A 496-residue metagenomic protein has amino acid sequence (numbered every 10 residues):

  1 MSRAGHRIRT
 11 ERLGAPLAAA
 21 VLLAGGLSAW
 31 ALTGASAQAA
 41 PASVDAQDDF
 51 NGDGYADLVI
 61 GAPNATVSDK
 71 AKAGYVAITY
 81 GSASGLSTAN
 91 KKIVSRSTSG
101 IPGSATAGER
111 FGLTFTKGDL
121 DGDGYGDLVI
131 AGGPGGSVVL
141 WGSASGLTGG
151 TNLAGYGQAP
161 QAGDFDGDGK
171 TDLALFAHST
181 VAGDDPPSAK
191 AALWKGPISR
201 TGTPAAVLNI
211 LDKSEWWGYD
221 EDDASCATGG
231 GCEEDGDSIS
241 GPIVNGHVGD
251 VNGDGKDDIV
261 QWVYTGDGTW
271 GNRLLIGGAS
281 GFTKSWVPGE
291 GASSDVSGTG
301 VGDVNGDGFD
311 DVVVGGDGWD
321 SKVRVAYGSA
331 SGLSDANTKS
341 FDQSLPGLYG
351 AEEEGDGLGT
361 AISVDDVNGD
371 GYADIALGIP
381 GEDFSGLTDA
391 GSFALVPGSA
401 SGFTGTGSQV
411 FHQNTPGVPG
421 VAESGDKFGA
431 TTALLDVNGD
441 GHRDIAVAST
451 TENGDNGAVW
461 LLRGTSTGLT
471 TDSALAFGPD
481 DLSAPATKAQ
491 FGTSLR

Functional and structural regions predicted by a protein language model:
S2-S43, Y80-R110, W141-Q161, K195-G241 (+4 more regions): Blade-edge motifs of beta-propeller repeat domains
A40-Y55, G61, G112-L120, G157-G167 (+6 more regions): Beta-propeller blade termini
G52-G61, G122-A131, G167-F176, G253-W262 (+3 more regions): Acidic/hydrophobic-patterned starts of short beta strands in beta-sheet-rich repeat architectures
L58-I60, V76-T79, V94, F111 (+16 more regions): Hydrophobic strand positions within the blades of repeat-based beta-sheet folds
N64-D69, P134-G135, S179-D184, Y264-G268 (+3 more regions): Short glycine/acidic-enriched loop and turn motifs that connect beta-strands
A71-Y75, T88, D127, P134-G136 (+8 more regions): A detector of repeated loop/turn-to-beta-strand junctions in beta-rich toroidal repeat architectures
R110-D119, Y125-G142, A159-F165, A174-A177 (+1 more regions): Mobile, glycine-rich extracellular loop/lid and propeptide segments that shape or gate substrate/ligand access
P242, G246, V251-D317, S321-S329: Long, internal scaffold/assembly segments composed of regular secondary structure
